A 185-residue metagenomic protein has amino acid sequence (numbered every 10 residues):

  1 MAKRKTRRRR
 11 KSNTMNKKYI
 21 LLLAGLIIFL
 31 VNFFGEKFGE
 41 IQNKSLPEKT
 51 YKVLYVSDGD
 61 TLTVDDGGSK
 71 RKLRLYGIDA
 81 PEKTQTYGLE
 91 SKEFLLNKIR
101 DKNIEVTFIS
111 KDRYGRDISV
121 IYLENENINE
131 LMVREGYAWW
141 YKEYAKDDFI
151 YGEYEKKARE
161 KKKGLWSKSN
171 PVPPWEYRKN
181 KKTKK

Functional and structural regions predicted by a protein language model:
A2-K185: Small beta-barrel nucleic-acid-binding modules, primarily SNase/OB-fold domains and secondarily Tudor-like barrels
